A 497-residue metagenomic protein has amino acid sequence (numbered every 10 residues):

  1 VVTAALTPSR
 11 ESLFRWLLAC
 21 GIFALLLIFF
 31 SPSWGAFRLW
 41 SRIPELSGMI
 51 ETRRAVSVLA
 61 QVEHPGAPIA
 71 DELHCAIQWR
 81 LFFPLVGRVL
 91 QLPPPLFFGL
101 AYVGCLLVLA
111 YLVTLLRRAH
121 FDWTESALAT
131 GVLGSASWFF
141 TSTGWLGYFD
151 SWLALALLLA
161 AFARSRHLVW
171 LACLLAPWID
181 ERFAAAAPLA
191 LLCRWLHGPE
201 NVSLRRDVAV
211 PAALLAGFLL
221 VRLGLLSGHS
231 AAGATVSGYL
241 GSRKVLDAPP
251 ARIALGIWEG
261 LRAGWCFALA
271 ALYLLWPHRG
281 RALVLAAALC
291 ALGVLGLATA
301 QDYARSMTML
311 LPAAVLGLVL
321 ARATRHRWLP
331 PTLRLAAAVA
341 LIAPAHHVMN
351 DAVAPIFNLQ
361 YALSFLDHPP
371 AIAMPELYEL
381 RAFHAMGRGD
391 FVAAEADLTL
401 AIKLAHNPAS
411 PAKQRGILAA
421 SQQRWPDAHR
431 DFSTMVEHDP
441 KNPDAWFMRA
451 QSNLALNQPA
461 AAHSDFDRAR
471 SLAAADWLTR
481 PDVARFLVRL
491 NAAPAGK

Functional and structural regions predicted by a protein language model:
V2-P8, A186-A213: Perimembrane helix-loop-helix junctions
F30-P32, L81, P188, S203-P277 (+1 more regions): Membrane-lumen/periplasm interface segments of specific transmembrane helices in polyprenyl phosphate-linked
E45-E72, F82: Extracytosolic helix-loop segments that constitute the early lumenal/periplasmic catalytic or substrate-binding loops
I69-P94: Short hydrophobic/aromatic helix or loop-helix immediately within or flanking a transmembrane segment in polytopic
L81, L85, P94, F98 (+3 more regions): Aromatic- and kink-enriched transmembrane "portal" helix at the membrane-lumen/periplasm boundary that abuts
G99-F121: Transmembrane-helix motifs of polytopic, lipid-linked glycan transferases
W145-G147, L261-R325: Membrane-water interface signatures at transmembrane helix termini and the short loops that connect adjacent helices
L157-L159, H167-E181, A186-C193, A213-A216 (+1 more regions): Membrane-interface alpha helices of multi-pass inner-membrane proteins
